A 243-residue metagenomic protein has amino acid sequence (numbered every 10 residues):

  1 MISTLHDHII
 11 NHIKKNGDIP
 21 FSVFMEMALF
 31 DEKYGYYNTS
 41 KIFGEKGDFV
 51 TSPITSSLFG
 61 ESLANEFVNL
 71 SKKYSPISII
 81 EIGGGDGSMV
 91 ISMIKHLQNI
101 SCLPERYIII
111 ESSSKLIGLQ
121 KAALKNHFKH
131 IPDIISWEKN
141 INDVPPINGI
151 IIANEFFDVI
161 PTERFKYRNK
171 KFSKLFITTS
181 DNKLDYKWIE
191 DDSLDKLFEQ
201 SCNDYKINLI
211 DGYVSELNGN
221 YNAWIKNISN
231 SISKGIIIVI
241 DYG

Functional and structural regions predicted by a protein language model:
M1-I82, D86-N140, V144: Rossmann-like AdoMet
H8-N11, P145-G243: Class I S-adenosyl-L-methionine
